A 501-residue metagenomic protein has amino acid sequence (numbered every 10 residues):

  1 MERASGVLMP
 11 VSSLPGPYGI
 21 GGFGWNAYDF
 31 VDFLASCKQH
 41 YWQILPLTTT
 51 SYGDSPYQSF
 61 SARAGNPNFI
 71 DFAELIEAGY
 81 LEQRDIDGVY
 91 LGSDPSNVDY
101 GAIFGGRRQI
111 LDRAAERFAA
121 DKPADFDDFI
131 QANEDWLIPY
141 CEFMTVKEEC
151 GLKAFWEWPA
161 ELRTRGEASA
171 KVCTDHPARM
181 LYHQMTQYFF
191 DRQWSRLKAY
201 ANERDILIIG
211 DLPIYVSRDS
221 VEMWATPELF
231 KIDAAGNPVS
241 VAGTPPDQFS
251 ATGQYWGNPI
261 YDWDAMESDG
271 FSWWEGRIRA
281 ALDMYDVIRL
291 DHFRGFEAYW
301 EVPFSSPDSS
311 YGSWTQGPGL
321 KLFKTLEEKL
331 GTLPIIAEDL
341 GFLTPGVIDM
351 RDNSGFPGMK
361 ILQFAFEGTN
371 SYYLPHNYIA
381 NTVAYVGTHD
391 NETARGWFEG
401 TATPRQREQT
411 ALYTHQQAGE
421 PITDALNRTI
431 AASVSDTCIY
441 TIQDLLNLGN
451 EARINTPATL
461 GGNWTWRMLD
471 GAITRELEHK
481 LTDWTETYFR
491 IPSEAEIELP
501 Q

Functional and structural regions predicted by a protein language model:
M1-S12, Y28: N-terminal regions that are enriched for targeting/export leaders and immediately downstream pro/stem segments
P10, G16, D54-D191, V216-I439 (+2 more regions): Alpha-amylase-like alpha-glycosidases and glucanotransferases acting on alpha-linked glucans and related
W25-T50, D283-Y285, I430: Catalytic domains of carbohydrate-active enzymes, especially glycoside hydrolases
A35, W194-R204, E327, R351-D352: Surface-exposed amphipathic alpha-helices with a cationic face
L45, L207-I209, P213, V287 (+1 more regions): Outer-envelope exported proteins of Gram-negative bacteria
H183, Q187-V216: Conserved, well-ordered alpha-helix/loop/beta-strand core segments that scaffold catalytic motifs
N447-Q501: Structured C-terminal cap/extension of enzyme domains
